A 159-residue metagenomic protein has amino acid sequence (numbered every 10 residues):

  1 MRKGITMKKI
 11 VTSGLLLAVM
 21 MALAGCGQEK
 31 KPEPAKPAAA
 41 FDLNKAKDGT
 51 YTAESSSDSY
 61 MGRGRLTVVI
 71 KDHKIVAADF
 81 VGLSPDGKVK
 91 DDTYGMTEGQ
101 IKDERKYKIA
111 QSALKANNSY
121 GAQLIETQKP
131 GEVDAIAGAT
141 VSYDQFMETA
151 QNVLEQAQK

Functional and structural regions predicted by a protein language model:
G4-G14: Bacterial N-terminal signal peptides that target proteins for export
M21-G25: C-terminal motif of bacterial Sec signal peptides marking the signal peptidase cleavage site
G27-E29: Bacterial signal peptide processing site
E33-A40: N-terminal low-complexity, Pro/Thr-rich disordered segments that flank secretion/membrane-targeting signals
A40, K45-D48, E54-R65, V69-K159: Active-site- and interface-proximal helix/loop "cap" or "latch" segments in soluble metabolic and energy-transducing
